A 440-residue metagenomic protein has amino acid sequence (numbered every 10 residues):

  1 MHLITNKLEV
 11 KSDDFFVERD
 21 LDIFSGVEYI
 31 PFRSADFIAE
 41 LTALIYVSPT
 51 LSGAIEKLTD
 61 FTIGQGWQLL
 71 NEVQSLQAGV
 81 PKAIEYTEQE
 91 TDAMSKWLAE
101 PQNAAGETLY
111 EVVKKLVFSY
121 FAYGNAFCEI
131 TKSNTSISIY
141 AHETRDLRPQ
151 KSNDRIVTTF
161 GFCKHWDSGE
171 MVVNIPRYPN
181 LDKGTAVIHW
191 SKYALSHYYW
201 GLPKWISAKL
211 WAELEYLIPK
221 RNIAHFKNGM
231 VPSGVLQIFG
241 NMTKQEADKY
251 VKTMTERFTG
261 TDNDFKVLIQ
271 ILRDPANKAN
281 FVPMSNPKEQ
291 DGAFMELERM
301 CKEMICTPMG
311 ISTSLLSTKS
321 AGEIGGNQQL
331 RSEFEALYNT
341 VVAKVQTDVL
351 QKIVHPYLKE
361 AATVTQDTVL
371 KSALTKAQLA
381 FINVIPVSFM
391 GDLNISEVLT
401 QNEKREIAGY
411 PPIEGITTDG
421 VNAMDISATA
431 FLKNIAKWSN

Functional and structural regions predicted by a protein language model:
M1-N277, N402-N440: Structured, contiguous alpha/beta core segments that scaffold functional sites
A93, M300-M304, L399-E403: Short Gly/charged-rich anion-binding patches and loops
A212-E215, L350, V354: Hydrophobic residues within well-ordered alpha-helices
M230-E246, V267-V349, H355-D392, D419-N422 (+1 more regions): Surface-exposed loop-to-helix/strand elements on domain peripheries
K252-T253, N286, S396: Short intrinsically disordered coil segments
T307, I395, E406-G409: Short polybasic/polar patches that bind polyanions
G310-S312, T400, P411: Helix N-cap / loop-to-helix initiation motif
P386-M390, E397-N402: Acidic, low-complexity, intrinsically disordered interaction modules
